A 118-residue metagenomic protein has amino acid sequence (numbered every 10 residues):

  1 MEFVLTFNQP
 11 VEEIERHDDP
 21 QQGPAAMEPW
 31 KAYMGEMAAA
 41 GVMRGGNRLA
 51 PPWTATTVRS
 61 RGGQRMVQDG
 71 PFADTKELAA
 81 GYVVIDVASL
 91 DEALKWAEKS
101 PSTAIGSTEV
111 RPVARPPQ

Functional and structural regions predicted by a protein language model:
M1-Q118: Conserved, structured core segments of small domains
